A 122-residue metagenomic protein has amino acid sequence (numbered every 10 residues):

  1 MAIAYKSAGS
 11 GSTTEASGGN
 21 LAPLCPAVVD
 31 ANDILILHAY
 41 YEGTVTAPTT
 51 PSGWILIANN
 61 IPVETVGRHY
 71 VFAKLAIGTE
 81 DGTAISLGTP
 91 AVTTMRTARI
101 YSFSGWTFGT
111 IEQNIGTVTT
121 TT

Functional and structural regions predicted by a protein language model:
M1-T122: Function-critical acidic carboxylates
